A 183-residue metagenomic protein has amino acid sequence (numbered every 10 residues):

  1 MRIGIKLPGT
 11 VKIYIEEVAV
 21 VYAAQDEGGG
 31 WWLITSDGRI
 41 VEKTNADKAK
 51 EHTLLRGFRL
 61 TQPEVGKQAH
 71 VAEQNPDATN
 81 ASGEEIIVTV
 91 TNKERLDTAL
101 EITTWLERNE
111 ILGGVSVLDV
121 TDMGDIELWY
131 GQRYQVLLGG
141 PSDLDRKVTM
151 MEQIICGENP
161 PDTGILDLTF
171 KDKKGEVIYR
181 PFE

Functional and structural regions predicted by a protein language model:
M1-E183: Charged, solvent-exposed interaction patches on well-folded alpha/beta domains that mediate macromolecular contacts
